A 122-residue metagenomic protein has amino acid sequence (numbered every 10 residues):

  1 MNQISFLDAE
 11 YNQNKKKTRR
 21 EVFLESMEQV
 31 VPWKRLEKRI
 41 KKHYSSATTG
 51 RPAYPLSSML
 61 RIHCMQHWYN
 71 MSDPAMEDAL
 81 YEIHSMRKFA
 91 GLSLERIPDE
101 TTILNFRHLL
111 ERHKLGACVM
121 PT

Functional and structural regions predicted by a protein language model:
M1-K34, K38, K42: Charged, often Cys/His-bearing segments associated with DNA-binding zinc-finger transcription factors
E37-S57: An N-terminal domain-cap segment
T49-R51, N70, E111: N-terminal core-binding DNA-recognition domain of tyrosine recombinases/integrases
S58-N70: Alpha-helical support elements that line or immediately flank enzyme active sites and cofactor-binding pockets
M76-M86: DNA-recognition alpha helix
S93-T122: Active-site- or DNA-interface-adjacent structural scaffold in DNA-acting proteins
